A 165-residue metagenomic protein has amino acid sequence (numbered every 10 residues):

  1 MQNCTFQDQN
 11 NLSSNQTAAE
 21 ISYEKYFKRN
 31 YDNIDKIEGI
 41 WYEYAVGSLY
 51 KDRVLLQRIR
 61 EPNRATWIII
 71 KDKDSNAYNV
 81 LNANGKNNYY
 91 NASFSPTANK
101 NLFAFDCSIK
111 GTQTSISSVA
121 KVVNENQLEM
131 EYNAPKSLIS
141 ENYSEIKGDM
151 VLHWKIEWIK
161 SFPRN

Functional and structural regions predicted by a protein language model:
M1-Y50, L138-N165: Amphipathic/hydrophobic helical signal segments and adjacent flexible N-terminal regions that mediate secretion
F27-Y31, D35-E38, Y42-V119: Central antiparallel beta-sheet cores of small beta-barrel/beta-sandwich binding domains
L55, N79-G85, S137-D149: Acidic Ser/Thr/Pro-rich low-complexity disordered segments that often serve as glycosylated linkers/stalks around
N124-N126: Residue-level recognition of beta-strand termini and adjacent short loop/turns
L128-P135: Internal, hydrophobic beta-strand segments that form the core of beta-sheet-rich folds
